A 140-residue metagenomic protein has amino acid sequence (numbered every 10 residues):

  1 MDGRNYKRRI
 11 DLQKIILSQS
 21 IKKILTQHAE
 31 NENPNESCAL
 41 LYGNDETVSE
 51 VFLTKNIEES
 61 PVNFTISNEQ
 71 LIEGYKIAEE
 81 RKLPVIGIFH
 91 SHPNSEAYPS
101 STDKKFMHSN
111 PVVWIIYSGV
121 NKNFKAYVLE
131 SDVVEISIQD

Functional and structural regions predicted by a protein language model:
D2-V85, N94-D140: Conserved beta-strand-loop surface patch within small alpha/beta domains used for substrate/adaptor or ligand engagement
S91: Short, well-ordered beta-to-alpha junction loops that form the rim of enzyme active sites and present histidine/acidic
